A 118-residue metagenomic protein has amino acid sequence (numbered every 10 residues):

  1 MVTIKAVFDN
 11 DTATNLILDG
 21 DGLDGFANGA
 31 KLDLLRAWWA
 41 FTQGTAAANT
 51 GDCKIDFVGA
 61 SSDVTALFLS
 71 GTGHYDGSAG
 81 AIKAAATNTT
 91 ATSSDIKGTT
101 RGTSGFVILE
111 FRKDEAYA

Functional and structural regions predicted by a protein language model:
M1-F26: Solvent-exposed, flexible loop/coil segments flanking beta-strands in beta-rich domains
T12, N28, D33, T90-T92 (+1 more regions): Repetitive beta-strand solenoid architecture
T14, N49-C53, G105: Short beta-strand/loop motifs in extracellular/secreted proteins, especially within beta-sandwich accessory domains
K31-Q43: A short beta-strand element within beta-rich, extracytoplasmic domains of secreted/secretory-pathway proteins
Q43-L69: Short, surface-exposed beta-strand/strand-loop-strand elements in extracellular ectodomains
D63-I82: An anionic, turn-rich surface loop/hairpin at beta-sheet edges that serves as a generic interaction/coordination patch
A81-F106, D114: Noncatalytic modules at the cell exterior or secretory-pathway interfaces, chiefly beta-strand-rich lectin/adhesion
Y117-A118: Short acidic DE-rich linear segments
